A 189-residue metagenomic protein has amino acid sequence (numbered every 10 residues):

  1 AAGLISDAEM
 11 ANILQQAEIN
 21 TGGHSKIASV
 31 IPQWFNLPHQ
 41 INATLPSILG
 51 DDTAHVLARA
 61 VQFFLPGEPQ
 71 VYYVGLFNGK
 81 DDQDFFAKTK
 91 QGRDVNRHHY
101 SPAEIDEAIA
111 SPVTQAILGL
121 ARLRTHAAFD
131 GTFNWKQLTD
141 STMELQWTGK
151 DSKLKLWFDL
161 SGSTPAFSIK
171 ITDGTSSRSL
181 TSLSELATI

Functional and structural regions predicted by a protein language model:
A1-I189: Active-site and adjacent substrate-binding regions of carbohydrate-active enzymes
